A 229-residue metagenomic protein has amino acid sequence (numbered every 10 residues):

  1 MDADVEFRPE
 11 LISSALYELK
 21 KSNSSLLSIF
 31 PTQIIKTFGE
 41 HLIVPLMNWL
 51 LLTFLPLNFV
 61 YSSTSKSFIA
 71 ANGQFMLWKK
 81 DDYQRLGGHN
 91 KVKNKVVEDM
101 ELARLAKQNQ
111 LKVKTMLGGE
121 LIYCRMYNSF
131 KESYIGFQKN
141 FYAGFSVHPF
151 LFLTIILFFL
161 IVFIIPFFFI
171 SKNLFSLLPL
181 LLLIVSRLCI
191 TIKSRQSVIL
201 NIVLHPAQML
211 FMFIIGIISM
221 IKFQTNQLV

Functional and structural regions predicted by a protein language model:
D2, Q227-L228: Short, intrinsically disordered, charge-balanced linker/junction segments flanking boundaries in proteins
D2-E18: Acidic donor-binding/catalytic loop of UDP-sugar-dependent glycosyltransferases, especially processive GT2
D4, E10, D81, M100-E101: Active-site phosphate/pyrophosphate-handling residues
E6, L77, V96: Short aromatic/basic micro-patch
S14, E18-L77, D82-R85, N201-M212: Long helical/loop segments within the catalytic core of UDP-sugar-dependent glycosyltransferases, especially the large
L19, L26, P31-L50, Q84 (+1 more regions): Catalytic donor/gating beta->alpha subdomain of glycosyltransferases that bind UDP-sugars
H148-I161: Transmembrane alpha-helical segments and their cytosolic interface motifs in multi-pass membrane proteins
F158-Q227: Membrane-embedded multi-pass helical conduit in multi-pass membrane proteins, especially envelope-biosynthetic
